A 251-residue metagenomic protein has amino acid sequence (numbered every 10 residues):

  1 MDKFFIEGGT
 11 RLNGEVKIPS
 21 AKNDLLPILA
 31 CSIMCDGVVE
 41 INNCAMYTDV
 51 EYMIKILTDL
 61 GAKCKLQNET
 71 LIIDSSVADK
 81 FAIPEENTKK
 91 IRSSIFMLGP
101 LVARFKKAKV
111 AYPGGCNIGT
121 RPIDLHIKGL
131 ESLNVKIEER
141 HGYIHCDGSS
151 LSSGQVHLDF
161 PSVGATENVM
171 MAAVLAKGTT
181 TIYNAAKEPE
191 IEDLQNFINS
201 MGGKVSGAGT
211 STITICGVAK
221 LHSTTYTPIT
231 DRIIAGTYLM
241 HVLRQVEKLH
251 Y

Functional and structural regions predicted by a protein language model:
M1-Y251: Structural preference for solvent-exposed beta-strand-turn elements and adjacent flexible terminal/loop segments within
